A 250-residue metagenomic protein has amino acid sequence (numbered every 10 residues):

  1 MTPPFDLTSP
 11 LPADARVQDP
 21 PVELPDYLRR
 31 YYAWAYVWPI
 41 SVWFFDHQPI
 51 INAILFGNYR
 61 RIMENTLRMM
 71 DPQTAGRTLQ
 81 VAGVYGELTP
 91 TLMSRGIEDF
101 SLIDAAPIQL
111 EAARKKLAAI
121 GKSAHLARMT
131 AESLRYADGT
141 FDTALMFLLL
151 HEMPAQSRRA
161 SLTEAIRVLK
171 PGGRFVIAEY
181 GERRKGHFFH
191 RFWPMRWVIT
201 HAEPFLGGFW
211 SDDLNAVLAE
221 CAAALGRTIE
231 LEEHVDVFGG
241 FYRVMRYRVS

Functional and structural regions predicted by a protein language model:
M1-D46: N-terminal, positively charged/glycine-rich alpha-helical extensions of SAM-dependent methyltransferases
R30, V176-F241: C-terminal alpha-helical "lid/dimerization" subdomain adjacent to the S-adenosyl-L-methionine
I54-T74: Conserved alpha-helix/loop element of class I SAM-dependent methyltransferases that forms part of the SAM/SAH-binding
R77-S133: Class I SAM-dependent methyltransferase SAM/SAH-binding core
E132-A144: A short acidic, Gly/Pro-enriched loop at the edge of an enzyme's catalytic core that lines a small-molecule cofactor
D142-Q156: A short SAM/SAH-binding and catalytic strip from SAM-dependent methyltransferases
R159-P171: A short glycine-rich, Lys/Arg-flanked "PGG" loop and its adjoining helix->strand segment in the class I
V244-S250: C-terminal lobe and adjacent flexible extensions of AdoMet/dcAdoMet transferase-like proteins
